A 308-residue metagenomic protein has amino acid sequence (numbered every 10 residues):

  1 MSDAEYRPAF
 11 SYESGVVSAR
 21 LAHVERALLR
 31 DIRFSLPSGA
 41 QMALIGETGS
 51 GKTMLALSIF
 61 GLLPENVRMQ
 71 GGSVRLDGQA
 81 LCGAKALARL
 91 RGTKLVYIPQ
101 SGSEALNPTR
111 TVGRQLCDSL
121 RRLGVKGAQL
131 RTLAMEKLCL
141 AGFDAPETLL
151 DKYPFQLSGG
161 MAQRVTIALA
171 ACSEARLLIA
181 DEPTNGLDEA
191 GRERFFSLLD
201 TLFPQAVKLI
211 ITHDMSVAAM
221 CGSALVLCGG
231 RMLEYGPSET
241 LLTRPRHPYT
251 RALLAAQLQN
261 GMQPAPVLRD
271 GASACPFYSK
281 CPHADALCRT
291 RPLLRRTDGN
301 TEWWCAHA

Functional and structural regions predicted by a protein language model:
R68, A80-V96, R122, T240-P245: ABC ATPase NBD coupling module
S101, P108-R122, L133: Q-loop/switch helix immediately C-terminal to the Walker
K152-L157, M161: Conserved ABC ATPase signature
C172-R176, Q205: A short, proline-enriched helix->beta-strand linker immediately N-terminal to the Walker B motif in ABC-type P-loop
L178-E182: Catalytic Walker B motif of ABC-type/P-loop ATPase nucleotide-binding domains
L198-I210: Conserved catalytic loops of ABC-family nucleotide-binding domains
G236-A308: Charged, flexible cofactor/metal-binding loops and thiol motifs
